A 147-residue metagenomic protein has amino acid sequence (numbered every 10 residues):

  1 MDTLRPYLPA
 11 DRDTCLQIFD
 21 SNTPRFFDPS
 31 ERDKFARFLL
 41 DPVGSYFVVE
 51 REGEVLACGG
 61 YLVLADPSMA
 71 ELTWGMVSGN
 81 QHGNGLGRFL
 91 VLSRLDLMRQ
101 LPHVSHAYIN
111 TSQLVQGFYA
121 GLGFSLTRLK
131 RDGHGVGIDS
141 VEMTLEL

Functional and structural regions predicted by a protein language model:
D2-C15: A short beta-loop-alpha structural element at the N-terminal edge of CoA-dependent acyl/N-acetyltransferase catalytic
R25-R51, G60: Active-site rim helix/loop that mediates acceptor-substrate recognition in acyltransferases
V48, E54-V63, M69-M76: Conserved beta-strand in the GNAT
L64, S78, S112: Residue-level recognition of the GNAT/N-acetyltransferase active site
V77, G83-D96, G121: Conserved acetyl-CoA-binding loop-helix of GNAT-fold acetyltransferases
M98-T111: Conserved GNAT acetyl-CoA-binding A-motif
Y108-N110, A120, S125-E142: Conserved catalytic-core motifs of GNAT/GCN5-like acyltransferases
